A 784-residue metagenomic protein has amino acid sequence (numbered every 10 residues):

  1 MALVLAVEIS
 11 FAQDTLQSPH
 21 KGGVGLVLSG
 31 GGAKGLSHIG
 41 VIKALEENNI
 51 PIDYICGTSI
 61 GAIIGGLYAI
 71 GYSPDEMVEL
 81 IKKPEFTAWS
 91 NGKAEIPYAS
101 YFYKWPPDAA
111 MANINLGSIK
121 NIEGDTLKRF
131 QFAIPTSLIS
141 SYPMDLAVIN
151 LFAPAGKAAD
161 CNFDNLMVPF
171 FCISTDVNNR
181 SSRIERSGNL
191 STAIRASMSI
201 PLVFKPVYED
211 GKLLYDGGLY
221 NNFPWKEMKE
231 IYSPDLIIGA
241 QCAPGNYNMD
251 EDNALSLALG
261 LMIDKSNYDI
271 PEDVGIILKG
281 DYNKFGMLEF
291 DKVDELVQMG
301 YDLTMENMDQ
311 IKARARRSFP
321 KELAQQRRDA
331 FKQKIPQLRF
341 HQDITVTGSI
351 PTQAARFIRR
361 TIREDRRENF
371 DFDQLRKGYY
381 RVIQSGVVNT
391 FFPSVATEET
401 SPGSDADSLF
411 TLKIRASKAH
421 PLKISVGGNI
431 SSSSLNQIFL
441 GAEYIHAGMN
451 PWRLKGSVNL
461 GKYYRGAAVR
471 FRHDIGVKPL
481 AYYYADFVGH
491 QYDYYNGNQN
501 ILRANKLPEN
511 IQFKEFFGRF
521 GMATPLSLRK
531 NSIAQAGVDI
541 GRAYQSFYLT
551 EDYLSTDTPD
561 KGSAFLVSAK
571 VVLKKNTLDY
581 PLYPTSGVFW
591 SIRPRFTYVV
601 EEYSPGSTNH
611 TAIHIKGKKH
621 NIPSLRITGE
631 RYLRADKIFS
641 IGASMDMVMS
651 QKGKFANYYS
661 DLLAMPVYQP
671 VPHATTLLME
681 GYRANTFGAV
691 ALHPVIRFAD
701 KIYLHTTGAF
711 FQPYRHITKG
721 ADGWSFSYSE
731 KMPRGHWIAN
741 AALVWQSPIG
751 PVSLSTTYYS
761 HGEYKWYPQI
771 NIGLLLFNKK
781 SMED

Functional and structural regions predicted by a protein language model:
M1-Q17: Bacterial Sec-dependent N-terminal signal peptides
A12-T58, G66-T397, A416-A419: Patatin-like phospholipase
K157-A159, N221-W225, L261-D264, F520 (+4 more regions): Glycine-rich, charged/polar anion/phosphate-binding loops that engage phosphate groups from diverse ligands
S174-D176, R186, G280, G348-I350 (+8 more regions): Flexible glycine-/small-residue-rich
R317-Q326, G537-G541, S591-P594, D646-V648: A glycine-rich phosphate-binding loop feature that marks nucleotide/adenosyl-phosphate handling sites
D373, G378, Q384, T390-L578 (+8 more regions): Gram-negative/organellar outer-membrane beta-barrel architecture
S457, V588-D784: C-terminal transmembrane beta-barrel domains of outer membrane proteins
